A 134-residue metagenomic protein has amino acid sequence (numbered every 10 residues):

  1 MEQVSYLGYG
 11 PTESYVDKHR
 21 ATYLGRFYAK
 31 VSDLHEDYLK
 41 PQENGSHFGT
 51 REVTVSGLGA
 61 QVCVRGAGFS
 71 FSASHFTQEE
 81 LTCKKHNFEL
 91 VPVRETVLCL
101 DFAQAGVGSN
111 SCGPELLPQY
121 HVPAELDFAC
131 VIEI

Functional and structural regions predicted by a protein language model:
M1-A129, E133-I134: Beta-strand/loop-rich accessory regions of lumenal/periplasmic or secreted enzymes, predominantly carbohydrate-active
